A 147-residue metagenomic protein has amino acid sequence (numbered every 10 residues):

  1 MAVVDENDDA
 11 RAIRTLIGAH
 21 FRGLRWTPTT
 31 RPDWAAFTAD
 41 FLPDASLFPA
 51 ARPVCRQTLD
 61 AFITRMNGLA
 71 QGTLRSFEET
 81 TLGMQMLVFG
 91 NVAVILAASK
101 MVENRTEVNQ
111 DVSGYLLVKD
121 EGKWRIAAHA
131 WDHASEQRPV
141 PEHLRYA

Functional and structural regions predicted by a protein language model:
M1-D40, L144-A147: Short, low-complexity N-terminal intrinsically disordered segments enriched in polar/charged residues
H20, F37, A45, I95 (+1 more regions): Hydrophobic pocket/interface hotspot
R22-G23, L96-V102: Generic short beta-strand segments
P32-M84, V88-N91: A solvent-exposed, acidic/Ser-Thr-rich amphipathic alpha-helical stretch
F48, I95-L96, A127: Beta-strand residues in well-ordered beta-sheet regions across diverse protein folds
T73-L74, M101-V108: Short, cysteine-centered beta-strand-loop-beta hairpins and adjacent loop/turn segments enriched in charged/polar
T81-M86, A98-M101, V112-V118: Hydrophobic/aromatic beta-strand elements that line small-molecule binding cavities or substrate pockets in beta-rich
N109-P141: Short beta-strand edge/turn micro-motifs at domain boundaries
